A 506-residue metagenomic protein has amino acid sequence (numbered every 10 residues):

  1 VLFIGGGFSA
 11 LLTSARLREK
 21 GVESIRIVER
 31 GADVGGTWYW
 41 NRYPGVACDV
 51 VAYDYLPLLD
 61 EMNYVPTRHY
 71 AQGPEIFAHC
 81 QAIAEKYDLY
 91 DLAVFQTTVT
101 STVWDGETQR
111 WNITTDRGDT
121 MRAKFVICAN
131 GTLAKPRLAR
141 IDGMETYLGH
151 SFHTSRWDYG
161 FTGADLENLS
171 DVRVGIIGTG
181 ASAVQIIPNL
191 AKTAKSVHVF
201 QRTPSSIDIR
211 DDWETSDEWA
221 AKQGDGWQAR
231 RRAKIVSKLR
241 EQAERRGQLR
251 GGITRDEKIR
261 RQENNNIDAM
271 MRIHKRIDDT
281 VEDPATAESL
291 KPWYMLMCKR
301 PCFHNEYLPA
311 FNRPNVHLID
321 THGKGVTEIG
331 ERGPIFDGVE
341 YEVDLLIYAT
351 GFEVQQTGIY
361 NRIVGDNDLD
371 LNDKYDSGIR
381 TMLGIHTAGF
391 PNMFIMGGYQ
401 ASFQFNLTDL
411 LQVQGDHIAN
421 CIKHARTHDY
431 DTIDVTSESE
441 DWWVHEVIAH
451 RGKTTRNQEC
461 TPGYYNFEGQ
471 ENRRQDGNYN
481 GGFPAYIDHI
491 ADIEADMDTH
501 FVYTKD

Functional and structural regions predicted by a protein language model:
L2-V34, A129-R272, Y341, I379 (+2 more regions): Rossmann-like dinucleotide-binding core of oxidoreductases
F3, F8-Y90, R202, D279-V281 (+1 more regions): Beta1-alpha1 glycine-rich phosphate/pyrophosphate-binding loop at the start of Rossmann-like nucleotide-binding domains
N63-A82, V94, R261-E263, M295-E306: Short beta-strand to alpha-helix junction loop
T67-L133: Feature captures the FAD/FMN-dependent oxidoreductase FAD-binding
F95-R110, V316-G333: A conserved short coil-to-beta-strand element within the FAD-binding core of flavoproteins
T120-L133, G175-I177, P334, E342-E353: Short hydrophobic core segments
L138-S151, R332-G384: Central helical "cap/lid" subdomain
Q412, D416-D506: C-terminal active-site-capping segments
